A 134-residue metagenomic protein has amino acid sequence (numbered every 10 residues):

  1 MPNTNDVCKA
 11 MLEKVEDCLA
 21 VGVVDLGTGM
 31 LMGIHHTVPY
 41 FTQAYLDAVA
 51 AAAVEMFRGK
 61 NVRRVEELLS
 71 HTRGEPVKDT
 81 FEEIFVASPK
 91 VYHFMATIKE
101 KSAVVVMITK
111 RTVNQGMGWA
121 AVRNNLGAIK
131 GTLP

Functional and structural regions predicted by a protein language model:
M1-P134: Non-catalytic interaction/Regulatory regions outside core domains
